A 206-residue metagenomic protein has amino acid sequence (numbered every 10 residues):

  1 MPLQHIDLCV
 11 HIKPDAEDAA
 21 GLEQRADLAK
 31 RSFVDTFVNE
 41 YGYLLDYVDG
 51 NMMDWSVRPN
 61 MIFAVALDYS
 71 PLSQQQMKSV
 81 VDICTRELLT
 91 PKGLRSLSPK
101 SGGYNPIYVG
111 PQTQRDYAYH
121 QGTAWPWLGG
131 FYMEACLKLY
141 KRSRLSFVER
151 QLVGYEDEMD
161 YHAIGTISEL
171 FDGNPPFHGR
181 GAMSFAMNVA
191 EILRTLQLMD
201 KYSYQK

Functional and structural regions predicted by a protein language model:
M1-H11, A66, F131-K138, R194-L198: Short glycine/serine- and small hydrophobic-enriched flexible loop segments
M1-I107, R150, D157-V189: Catalytic cores of carbohydrate-active enzymes
Q4, Q24, Q74-Q76, Q112-Q114 (+4 more regions): Residue-identity detector for glutamine
L72-S73, P91-L94, T123-A124, F147 (+1 more regions): Short, surface-exposed, polar/charged, turn-prone segments marking secondary-structure boundaries
K78, D82, P126-E134, S146 (+2 more regions): Feature representing long, continuous alpha-helical segments
G103-R144, L193-Q197: C-terminal substrate/ligand-recognition segments
A135, L139-R142, G154-G165, L170 (+2 more regions): Hydrophobic alpha-helical segments
A186-K206: Terminal, non-catalytic domain-edge segments
